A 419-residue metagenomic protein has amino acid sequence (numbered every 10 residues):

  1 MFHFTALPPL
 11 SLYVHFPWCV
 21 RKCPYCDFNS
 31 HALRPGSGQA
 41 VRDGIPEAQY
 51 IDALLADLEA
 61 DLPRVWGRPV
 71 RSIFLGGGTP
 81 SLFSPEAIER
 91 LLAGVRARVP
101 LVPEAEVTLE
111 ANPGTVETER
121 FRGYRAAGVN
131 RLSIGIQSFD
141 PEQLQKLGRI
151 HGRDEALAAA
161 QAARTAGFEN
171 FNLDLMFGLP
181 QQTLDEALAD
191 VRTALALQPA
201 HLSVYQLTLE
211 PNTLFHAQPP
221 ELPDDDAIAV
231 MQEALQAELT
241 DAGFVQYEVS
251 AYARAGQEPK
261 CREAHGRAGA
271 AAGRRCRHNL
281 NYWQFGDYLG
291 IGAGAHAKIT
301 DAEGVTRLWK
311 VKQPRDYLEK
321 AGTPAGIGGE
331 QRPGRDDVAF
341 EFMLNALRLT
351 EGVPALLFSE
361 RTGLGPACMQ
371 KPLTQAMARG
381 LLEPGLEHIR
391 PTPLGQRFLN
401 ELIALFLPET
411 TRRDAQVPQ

Functional and structural regions predicted by a protein language model:
F2-S11, N29-R64, R68-L364, D414-Q419: C-terminal scaffold of the Radical SAM
V14: Conserved N-terminal Rossmann-fold NAD(P)-binding element of oxidoreductases
P17-S30: Local cysteine-cluster metal-coordination motifs and their immediate loop/turn environment, predominantly Fe-S cluster
D174, D337-L344, Q370, Q396-N400 (+1 more regions): Non-catalytic, well-ordered alpha-helical scaffold segments
G363-Q375: Short amphipathic alpha-helical interaction segments
M377-E387: A short, conserved structural fragment
H388-T392: Minor-groove-contacting beta-hairpin "wing" of winged helix-turn-helix DNA-binding domains
Q396-Q419: Short, amphipathic alpha-helical interaction segments positioned at domain boundaries
